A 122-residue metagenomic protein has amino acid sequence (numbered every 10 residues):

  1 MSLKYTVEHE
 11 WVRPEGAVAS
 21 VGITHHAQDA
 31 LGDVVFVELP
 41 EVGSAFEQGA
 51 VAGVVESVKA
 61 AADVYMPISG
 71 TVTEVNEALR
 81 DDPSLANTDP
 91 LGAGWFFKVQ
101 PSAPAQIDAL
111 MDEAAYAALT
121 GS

Functional and structural regions predicted by a protein language model:
M1-V54, S84, T88-S122: Acidic, low-complexity mobile loops and tails
S57: Short beta-strand "wing" residues that participate in macromolecule-binding interfaces
A60-A93: Mid-chain, well-packed structural core segment of small domains
